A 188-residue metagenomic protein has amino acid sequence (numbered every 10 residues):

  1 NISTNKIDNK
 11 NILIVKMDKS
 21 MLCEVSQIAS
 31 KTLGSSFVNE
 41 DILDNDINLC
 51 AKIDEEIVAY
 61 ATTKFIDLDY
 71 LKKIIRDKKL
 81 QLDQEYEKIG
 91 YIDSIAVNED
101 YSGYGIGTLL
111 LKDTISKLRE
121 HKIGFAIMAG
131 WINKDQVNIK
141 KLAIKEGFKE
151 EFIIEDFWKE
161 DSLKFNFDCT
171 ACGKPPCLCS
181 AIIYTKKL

Functional and structural regions predicted by a protein language model:
N9-V25: A short beta-loop-alpha structural element at the N-terminal edge of CoA-dependent acyl/N-acetyltransferase catalytic
Q27-L68, R76-Q81: Active-site rim helix/loop that mediates acceptor-substrate recognition in acyltransferases
D46-C50, Y60, I89, S94 (+1 more regions): Short hydrophobic/aromatic beta-strand element in the GNAT-like acyltransferase core that lines or flanks the acyl-donor
T62-S94, E155-P175: Conserved acyl-donor/pantetheine-binding loop and adjacent beta-alpha core of acyl/acetyltransferases and related
I89, L118-K134: Conserved GNAT acetyl-CoA-binding A-motif
V97, G103-S116, K141: Conserved acetyl-CoA-binding loop-helix of GNAT-fold acetyltransferases
E99-S102, M128-K140, E155-E160: Conserved beta-strand-loop-alpha-helix junction that forms the acyl-donor binding cleft
L142-F152: Conserved acetyl-CoA-binding loop of GNAT-fold acetyltransferases
